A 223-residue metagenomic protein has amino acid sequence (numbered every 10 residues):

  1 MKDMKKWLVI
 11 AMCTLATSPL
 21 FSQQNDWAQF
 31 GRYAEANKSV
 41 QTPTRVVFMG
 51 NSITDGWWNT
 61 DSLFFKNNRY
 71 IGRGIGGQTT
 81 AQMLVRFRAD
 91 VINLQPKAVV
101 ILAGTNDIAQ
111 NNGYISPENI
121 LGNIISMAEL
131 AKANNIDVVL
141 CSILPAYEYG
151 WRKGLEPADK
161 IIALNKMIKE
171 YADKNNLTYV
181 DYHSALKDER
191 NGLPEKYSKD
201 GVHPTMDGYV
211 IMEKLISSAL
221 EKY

Functional and structural regions predicted by a protein language model:
M1-Q24: Bacterial Sec-dependent N-terminal signal peptides
F21-V100: Serine-esterase "nucleophile elbow" of acetyl-processing enzymes
V46-M49, Y70-G74, A98-A103, V138-S142 (+2 more regions): Structural recognition of the beta-strand scaffold that forms the well-ordered cores of secreted hydrolase catalytic
S52-G56, G76-T80, T105-Q110, L144-E148 (+2 more regions): Solvent-exposed loop/turn segments at secondary-structure junctions within structured extracellular/periplasmic domains
R73-I75, N106-E118, R152-E156: Surface-exposed cleft-lining segments at the edges of enzyme active sites
L102-I108, A128-I161: Active-site segments of SGNH/GDSL-like serine hydrolases that catalyze O-acetyl group transfer/hydrolysis on lipids
S116-C141, M167-L177: Charged, glycine-enriched surface loops/patches that mediate electrostatic binding to polyanionic ligands
L144-Y223: Catalytic His-Asp segment of secreted/periplasmic serine-dependent ester chemistry enzymes
